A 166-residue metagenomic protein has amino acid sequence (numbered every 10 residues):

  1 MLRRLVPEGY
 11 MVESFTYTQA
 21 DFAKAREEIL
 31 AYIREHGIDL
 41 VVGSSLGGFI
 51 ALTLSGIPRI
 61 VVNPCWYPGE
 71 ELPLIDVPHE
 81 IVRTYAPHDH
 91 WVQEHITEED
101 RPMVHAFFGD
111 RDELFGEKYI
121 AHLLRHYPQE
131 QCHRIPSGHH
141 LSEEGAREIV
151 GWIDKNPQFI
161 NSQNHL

Functional and structural regions predicted by a protein language model:
M1-E35: Active-site catalytic motif of lipid deacylating hydrolases and related acyltransferases
F15-A20, I60-E71: Active-site nucleophile loop of the alpha/beta-hydrolase fold
A23, S137-E148: Catalytic histidine-centered segment of alpha/beta-hydrolase-like enzymes
V42-L52: Gly/Ala-rich beta-loop-alpha elbow adjacent to hydrolase catalytic centers
H79-T97: Active-site nucleophile elbow and catalytic-triad environment of alpha/beta-hydrolase enzymes
D100, A106-F108: Short beta-strand/loop motif that positions the catalytic acidic residue of the alpha/beta-hydrolase fold
E113-Y119, S142: Conserved alpha/beta-hydrolase "acid-adjacent" motif
R125-H140: Catalytic histidine neighborhood in serine/cysteine hydrolases with alpha/beta-hydrolase-type architecture
